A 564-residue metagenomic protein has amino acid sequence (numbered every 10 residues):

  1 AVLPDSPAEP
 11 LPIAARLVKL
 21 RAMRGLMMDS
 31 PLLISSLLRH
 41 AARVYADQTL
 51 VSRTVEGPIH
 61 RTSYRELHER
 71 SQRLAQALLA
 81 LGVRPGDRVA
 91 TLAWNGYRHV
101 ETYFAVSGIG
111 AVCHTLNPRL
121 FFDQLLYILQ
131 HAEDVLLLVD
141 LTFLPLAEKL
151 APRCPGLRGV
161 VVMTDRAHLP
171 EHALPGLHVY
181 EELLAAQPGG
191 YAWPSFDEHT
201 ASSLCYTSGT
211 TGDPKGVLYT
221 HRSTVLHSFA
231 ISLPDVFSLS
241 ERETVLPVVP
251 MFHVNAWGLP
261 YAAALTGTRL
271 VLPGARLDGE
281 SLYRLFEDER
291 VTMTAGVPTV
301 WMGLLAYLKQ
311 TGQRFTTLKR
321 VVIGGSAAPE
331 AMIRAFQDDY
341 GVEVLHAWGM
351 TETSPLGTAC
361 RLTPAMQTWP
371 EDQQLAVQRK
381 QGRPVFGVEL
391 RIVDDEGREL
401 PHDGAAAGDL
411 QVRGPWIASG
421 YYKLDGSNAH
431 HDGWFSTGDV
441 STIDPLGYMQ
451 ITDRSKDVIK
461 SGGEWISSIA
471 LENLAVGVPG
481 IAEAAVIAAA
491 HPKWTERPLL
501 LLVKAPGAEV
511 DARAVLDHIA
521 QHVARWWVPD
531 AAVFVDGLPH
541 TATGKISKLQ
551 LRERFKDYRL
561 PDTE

Functional and structural regions predicted by a protein language model:
S6-L11, L37-L38, A80-L81, G108-E182 (+1 more regions): Structural core segment of the AMP-binding/adenylate-forming
L37-T62, H168: AMP-dependent adenylate-forming
L50-G96, V100-F104, F121-L126, V179-E182: Conserved AMP-binding/adenylate-forming core of the ANL superfamily
L78-R84, Q187-T200, L204-L246, G258 (+1 more regions): Conserved adenylate-forming
I109, V225-T244, V254-T292, Y307: Conserved AMP-binding/adenylation subdomain of ANL enzymes
L120, L126, L137-L141, T294 (+6 more regions): AMP-binding/adenylate-forming catalytic core of the ANL superfamily
L265, D288-G296, L305-A376, E389 (+1 more regions): Gly/Ser/Thr-rich phosphate-binding loop
P384-Q411, P445-L446, A508-A512, S547: Conserved beta-loop-beta connector loops within the AMP-binding
